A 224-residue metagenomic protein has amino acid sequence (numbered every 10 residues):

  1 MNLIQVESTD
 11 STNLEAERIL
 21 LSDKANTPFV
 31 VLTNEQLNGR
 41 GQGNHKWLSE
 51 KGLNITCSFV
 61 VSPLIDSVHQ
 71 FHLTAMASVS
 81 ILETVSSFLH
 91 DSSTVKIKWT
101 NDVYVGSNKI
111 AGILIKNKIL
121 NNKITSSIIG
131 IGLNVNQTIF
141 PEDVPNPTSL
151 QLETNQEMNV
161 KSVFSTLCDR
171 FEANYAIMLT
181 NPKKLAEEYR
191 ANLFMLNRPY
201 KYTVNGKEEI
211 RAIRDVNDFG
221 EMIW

Functional and structural regions predicted by a protein language model:
M1-H90, E157: N-terminal lobe of the biotin/lipoate ligase/transferase fold
D66-T94, V105-W224: Long, positively charged amphipathic alpha-helical accessory segments at protein N-termini or as interdomain linkers
